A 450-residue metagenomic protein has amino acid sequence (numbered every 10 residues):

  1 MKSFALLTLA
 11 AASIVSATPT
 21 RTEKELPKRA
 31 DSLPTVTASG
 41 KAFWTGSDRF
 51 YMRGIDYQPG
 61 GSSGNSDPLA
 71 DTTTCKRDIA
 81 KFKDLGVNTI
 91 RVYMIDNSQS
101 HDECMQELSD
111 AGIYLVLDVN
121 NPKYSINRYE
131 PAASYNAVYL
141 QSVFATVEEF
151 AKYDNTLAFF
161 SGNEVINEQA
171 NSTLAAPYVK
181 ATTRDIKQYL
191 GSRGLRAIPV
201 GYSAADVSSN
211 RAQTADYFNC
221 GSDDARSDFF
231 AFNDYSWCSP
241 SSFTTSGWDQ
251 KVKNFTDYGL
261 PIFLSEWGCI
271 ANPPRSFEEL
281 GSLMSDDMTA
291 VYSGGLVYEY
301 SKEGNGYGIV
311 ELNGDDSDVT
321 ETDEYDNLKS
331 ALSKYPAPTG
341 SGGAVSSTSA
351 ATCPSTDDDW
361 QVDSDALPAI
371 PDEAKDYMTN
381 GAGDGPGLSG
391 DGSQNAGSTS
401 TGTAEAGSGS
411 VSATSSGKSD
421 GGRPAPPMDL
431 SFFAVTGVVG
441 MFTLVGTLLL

Functional and structural regions predicted by a protein language model:
K2-T8, A12-D84: N-terminal carbohydrate-binding accessory modules
S16-G46, Y300, G304-Y307, E311 (+1 more regions): Fungal extracellular Ser/Thr-rich, low-complexity intrinsically disordered regions
R53-I55, I90-V92, L115-V119, L157-S161 (+4 more regions): Hydrophobic faces of well-ordered beta-strands that scaffold small-molecule active sites in alpha/beta enzyme cores
G64-F82, Y139-V147, N210-D223, S276-L283: Short, acidic/polar
T74-I126, V179-P199: Aromatic-lined substrate-binding rim segments of carbohydrate-active enzymes
V143-L174, G201: Active-site groove signature of glycoside hydrolases
N171-L283: Noncatalytic carbohydrate-binding groove/subsite architecture in carbohydrate-active enzymes
S419-L450: Cleavable C-terminal sorting propeptides in eukaryotic secreted/cell-surface proteins
